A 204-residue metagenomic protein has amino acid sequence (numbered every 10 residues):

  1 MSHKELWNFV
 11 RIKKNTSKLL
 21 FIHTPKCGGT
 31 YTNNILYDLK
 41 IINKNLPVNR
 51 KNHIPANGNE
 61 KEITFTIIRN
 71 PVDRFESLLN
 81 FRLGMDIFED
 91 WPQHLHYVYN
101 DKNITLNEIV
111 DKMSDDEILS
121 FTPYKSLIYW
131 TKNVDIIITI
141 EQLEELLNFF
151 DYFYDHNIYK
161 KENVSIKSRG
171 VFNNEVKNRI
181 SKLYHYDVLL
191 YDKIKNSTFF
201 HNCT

Functional and structural regions predicted by a protein language model:
M1-T204: Membrane-interface amphipathic segments in extracytoplasmic regions
